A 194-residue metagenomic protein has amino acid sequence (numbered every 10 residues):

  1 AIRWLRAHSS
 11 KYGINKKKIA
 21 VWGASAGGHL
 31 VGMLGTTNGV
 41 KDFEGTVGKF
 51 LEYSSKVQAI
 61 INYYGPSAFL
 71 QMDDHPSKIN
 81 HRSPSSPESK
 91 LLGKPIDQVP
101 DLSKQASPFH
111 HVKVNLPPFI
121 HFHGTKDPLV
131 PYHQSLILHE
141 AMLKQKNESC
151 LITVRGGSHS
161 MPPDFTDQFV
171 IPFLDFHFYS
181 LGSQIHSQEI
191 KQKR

Functional and structural regions predicted by a protein language model:
R3-P76: Primarily recognizes the serine-hydrolase "nucleophile elbow" in alpha/beta-hydrolase and SGNH/GDSL folds
K16-K18, S55-A59, L116-P118, Q145-C150: Loop/turn elements at helix/coil->beta-strand transitions in domains of secreted/extracellular proteins
T36-D42, G48, Q71-H111, P117: Mobile cap/lid helix-loop segments that gate and shape the active-site cleft of serine hydrolases
N115, I120-H123, D127: Short beta-strand/loop motif that positions the catalytic acidic residue of the alpha/beta-hydrolase fold
P128-I137, M161-P162: Conserved alpha/beta-hydrolase "acid-adjacent" motif
V154-M161: Histidine-bearing beta->alpha loop at or near hydrolase active sites
F165-R194: Catalytic active-site module of serine/aspartate enzymes centered on a nucleophile-bearing elbow/loop
